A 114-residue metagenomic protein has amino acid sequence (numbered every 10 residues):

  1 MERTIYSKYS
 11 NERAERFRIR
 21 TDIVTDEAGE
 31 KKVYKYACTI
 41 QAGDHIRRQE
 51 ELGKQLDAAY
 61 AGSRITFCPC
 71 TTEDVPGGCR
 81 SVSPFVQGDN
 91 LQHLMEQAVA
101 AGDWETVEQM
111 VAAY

Functional and structural regions predicted by a protein language model:
Y6-K54: ATP-binding glycine-rich loop module of kinase domains
R16, D26, A59, D74-V75: A generic structural signal for short, solvent-exposed coil/turn residues that cap or connect secondary-structure
A28-K31, A61, G77-G78: Short glycine/proline-enriched coil/turn segments at helix->beta-strand junctions
Y34, S63-C70: Short N-terminal amphipathic alpha-helices
E51-R64: Structural motif at the C-terminus of the N-lobe alphaC helix and the adjacent alphaC-beta4 loop of the Hanks-type
F67-V111: Conserved structural core of kinase catalytic domains
